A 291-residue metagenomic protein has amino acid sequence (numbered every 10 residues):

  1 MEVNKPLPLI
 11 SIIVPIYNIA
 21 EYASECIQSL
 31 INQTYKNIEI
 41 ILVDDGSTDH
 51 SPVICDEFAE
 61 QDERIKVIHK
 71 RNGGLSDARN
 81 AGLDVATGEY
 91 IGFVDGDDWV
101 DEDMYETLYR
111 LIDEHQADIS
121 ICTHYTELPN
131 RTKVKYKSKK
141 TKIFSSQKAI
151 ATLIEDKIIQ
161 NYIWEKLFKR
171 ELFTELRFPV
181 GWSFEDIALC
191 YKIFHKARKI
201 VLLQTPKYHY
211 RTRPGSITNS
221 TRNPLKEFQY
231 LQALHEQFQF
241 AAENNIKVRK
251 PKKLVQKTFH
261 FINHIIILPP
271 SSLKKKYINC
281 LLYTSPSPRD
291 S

Functional and structural regions predicted by a protein language model:
M1-L231: Nucleotide-sugar donor-binding/catalytic module of glycosyltransferases that assemble extracellular/cell-envelope
T132, V180-Y191, E243-N245, I266-Y277: Short flexible/disordered coil segments
I150-A151, V255, I278-N279: Generic detector of well-ordered alpha-helical segments enriched in charged/polar residues, highlighting helical
H195, E236-Q239, N263-H264: Short glycine/serine- and small hydrophobic-enriched flexible loop segments
P206-R213, S220-R249, L268, S272-L282: Catalytic core of nucleotide-sugar-dependent glycosyltransferases
K250-L254: Short, glycine/acidic-rich hinge or "gate" loops at secondary-structure transitions that mediate conformational
V255-N263: Amphipathic alpha-helical repeat scaffolds of TPR domains
Y283-D290: Conserved small/polar residues in nucleotide/adenosyl-binding loops
